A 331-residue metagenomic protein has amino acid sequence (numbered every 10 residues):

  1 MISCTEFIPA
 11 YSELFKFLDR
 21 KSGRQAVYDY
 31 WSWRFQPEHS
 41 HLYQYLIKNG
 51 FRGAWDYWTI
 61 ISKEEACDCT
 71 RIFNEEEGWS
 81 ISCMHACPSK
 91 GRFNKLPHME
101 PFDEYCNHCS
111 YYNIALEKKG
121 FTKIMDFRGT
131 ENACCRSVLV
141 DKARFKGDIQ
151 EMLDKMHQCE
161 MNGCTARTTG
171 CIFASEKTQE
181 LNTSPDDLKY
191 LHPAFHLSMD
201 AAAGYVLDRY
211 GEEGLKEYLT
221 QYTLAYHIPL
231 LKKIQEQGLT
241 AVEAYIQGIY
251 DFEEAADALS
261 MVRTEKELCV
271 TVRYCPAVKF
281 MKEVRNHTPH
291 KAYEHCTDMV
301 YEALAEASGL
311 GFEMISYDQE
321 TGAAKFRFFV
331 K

Functional and structural regions predicted by a protein language model:
M1-H295, E306, G311-K325, F329-K331: N-terminal accessory segment detector
Y112, V300-Y301: Short amphipathic alpha-helical segments
